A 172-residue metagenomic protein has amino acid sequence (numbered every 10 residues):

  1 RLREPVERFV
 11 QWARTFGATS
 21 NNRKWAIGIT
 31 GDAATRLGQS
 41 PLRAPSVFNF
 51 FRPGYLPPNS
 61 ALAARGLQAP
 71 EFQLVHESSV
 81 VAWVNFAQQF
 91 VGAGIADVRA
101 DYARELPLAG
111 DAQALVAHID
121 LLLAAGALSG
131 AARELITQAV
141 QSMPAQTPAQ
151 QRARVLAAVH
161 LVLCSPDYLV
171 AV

Functional and structural regions predicted by a protein language model:
R1-V172: Flexible, low-complexity segments enriched for small/polar residues
